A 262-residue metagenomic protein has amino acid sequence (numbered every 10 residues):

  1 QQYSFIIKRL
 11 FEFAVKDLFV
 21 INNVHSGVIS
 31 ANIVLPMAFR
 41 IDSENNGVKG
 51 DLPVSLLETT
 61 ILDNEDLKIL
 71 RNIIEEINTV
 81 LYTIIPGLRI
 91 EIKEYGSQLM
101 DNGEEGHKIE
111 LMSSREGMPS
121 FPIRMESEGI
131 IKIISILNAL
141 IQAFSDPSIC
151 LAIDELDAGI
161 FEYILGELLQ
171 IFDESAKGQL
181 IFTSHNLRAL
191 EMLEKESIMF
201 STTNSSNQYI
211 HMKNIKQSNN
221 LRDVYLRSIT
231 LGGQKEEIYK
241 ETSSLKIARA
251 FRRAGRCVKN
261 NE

Functional and structural regions predicted by a protein language model:
Q1-I133, L231-E237, R253, C257-E262: Phosphate-coordinating catalytic segments in nucleotide- and nucleic-acid-processing enzymes
I73, E105-Y239, C257: Switch/communication elements of ASCE P-loop NTPase nucleotide-binding domains
E241-G255: Conserved AAA+ ATPase small/helical "lid" subdomain
